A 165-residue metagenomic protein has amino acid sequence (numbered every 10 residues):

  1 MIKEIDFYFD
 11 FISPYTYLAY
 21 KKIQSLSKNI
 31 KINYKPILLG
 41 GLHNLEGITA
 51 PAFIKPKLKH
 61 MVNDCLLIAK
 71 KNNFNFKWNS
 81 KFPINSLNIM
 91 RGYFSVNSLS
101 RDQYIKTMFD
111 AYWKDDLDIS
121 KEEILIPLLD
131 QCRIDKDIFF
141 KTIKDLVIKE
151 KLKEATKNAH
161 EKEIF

Functional and structural regions predicted by a protein language model:
M1-D6, D10-Y34, S98, Q103 (+1 more regions): C-terminal cap of thioredoxin/glutaredoxin-like
Y15-D115: Structural alpha/beta surface segment adjacent to cysteine/selenocysteine redox centers across thiol/disulfide enzymes
